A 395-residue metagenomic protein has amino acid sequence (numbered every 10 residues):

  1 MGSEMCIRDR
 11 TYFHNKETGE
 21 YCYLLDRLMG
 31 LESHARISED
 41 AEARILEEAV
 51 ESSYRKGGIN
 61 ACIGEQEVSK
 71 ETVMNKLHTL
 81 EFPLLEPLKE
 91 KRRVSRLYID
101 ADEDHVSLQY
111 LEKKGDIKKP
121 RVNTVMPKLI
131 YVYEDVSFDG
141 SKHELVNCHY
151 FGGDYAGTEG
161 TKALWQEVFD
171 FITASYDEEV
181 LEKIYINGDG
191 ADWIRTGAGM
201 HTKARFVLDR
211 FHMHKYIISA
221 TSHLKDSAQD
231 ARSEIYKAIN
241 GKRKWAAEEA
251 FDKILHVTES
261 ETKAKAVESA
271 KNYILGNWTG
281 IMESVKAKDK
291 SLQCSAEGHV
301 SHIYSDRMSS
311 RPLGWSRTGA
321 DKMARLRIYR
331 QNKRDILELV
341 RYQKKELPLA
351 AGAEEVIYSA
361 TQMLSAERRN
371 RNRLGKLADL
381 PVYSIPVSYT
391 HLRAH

Functional and structural regions predicted by a protein language model:
M1-D9, T390-H395: Conserved small/polar residues in nucleotide/adenosyl-binding loops
F13-R393: Catalytic center-proximal scaffold of phosphoryl-transfer enzymes
